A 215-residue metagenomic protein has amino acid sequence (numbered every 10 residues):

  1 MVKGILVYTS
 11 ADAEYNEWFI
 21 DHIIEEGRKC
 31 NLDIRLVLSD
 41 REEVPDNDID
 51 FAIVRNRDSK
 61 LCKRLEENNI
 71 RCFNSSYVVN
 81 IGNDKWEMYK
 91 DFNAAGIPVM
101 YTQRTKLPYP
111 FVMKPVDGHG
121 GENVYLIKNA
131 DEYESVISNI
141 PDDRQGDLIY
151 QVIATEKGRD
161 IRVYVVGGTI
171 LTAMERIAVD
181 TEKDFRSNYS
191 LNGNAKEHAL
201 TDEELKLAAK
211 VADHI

Functional and structural regions predicted by a protein language model:
M1-V2, V44-D50, E66, T105-P108 (+1 more regions): Flexible, charged surface loops at secondary-structure boundaries
I5, I49-F51, F111-K114, V163-V165: A short beta-strand motif that forms the metal-chelation/ATP-contact edge of phosphoryl-transfer active sites
I5-T9, V37, N69, Y77-G158 (+1 more regions): Active-site nucleotide/adenylate-binding loops and adjacent lid/helix of ATP-dependent enzymes
V7-Y101: Conserved N-proximal alpha/beta basic substrate-recognition cap immediately N-terminal to, or forming the N-lobe
E26-G27, L65, I140, V211 (+1 more regions): Hydrophobic helix-cap positions at the C-terminus of alpha-helices in RecA-like/P-loop ATPase nucleotide-binding cores
R55, T105, R176: Conserved residues at the C-terminal ends of beta-strands
G96-M100, A208, A212-I215: Short, intrinsically disordered, charge-balanced linker/junction segments flanking boundaries in proteins
Y125-V211: Phosphate-binding site of ATP-dependent enzymes
